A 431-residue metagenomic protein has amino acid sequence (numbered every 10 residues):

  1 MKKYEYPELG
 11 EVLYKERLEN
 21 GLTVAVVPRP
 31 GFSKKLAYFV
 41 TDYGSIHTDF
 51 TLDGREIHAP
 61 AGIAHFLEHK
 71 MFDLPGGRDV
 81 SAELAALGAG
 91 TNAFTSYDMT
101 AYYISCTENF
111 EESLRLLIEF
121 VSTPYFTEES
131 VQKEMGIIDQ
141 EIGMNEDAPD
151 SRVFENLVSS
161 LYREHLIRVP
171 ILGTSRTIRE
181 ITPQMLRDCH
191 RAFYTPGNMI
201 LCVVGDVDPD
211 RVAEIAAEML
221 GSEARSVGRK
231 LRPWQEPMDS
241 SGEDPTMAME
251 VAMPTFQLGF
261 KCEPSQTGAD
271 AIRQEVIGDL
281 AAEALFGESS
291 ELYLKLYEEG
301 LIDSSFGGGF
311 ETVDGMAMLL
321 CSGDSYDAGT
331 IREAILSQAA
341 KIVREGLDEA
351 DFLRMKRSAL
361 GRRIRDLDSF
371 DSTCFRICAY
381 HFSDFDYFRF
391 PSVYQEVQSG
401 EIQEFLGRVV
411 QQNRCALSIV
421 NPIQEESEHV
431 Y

Functional and structural regions predicted by a protein language model:
M1-D79, R187-K295, C415-Y431: His/Glu-rich zincin catalytic helix
K2-K15, S160-M199, P233-W234, R363 (+1 more regions): Histidine-acidic residue clusters that define the catalytic metal-binding segment of zinc metallopeptidase domains
V27, F32-F50, D79-F120, F154-R176 (+5 more regions): M16 family metallopeptidases and their MPP-like homologs
R115, Q184, D188-A192, D210-G221 (+8 more regions): Replace "anionic and nucleotidyl ligands
S122-E129: Short, polar/flexible loop-turn hinges at active-site or ligand-entry regions and domain interfaces
G143-D147, S241-M253, L360-D371: Short, low-order "capping/linker" segments at domain edges
P149-V153: Mid-domain, small-residue-enriched loop/turn segments at the edges of structured enzyme/sensor domains
